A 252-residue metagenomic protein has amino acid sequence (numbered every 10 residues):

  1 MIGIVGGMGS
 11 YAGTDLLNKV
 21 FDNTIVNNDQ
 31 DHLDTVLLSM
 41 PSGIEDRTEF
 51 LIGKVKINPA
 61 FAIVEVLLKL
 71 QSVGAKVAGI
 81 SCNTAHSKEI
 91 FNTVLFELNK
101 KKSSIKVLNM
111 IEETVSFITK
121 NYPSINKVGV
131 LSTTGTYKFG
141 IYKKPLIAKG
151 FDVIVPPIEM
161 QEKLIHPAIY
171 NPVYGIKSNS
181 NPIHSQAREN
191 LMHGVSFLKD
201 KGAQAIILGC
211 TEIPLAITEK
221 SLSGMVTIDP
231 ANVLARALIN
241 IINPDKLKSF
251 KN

Functional and structural regions predicted by a protein language model:
M1-N252: Non-catalytic structural scaffold of enzyme domains
